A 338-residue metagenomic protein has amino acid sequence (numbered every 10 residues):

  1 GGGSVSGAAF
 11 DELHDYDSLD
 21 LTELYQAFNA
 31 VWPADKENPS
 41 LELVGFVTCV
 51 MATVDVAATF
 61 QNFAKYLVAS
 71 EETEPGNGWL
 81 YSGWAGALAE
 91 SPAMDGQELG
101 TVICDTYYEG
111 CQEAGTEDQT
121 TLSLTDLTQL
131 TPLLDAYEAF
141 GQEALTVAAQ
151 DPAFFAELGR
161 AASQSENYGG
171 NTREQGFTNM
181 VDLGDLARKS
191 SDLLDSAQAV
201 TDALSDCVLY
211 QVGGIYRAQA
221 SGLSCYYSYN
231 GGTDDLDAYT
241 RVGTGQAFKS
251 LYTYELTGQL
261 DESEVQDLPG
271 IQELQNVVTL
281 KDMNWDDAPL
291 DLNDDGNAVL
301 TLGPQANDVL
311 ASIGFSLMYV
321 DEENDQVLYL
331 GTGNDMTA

Functional and structural regions predicted by a protein language model:
G1: Carboxylate/His-rich catalytic cores and anion/metal-binding grooves
V5-A338: Terminal, contiguous helix-loop blocks that mediate binding/assembly
